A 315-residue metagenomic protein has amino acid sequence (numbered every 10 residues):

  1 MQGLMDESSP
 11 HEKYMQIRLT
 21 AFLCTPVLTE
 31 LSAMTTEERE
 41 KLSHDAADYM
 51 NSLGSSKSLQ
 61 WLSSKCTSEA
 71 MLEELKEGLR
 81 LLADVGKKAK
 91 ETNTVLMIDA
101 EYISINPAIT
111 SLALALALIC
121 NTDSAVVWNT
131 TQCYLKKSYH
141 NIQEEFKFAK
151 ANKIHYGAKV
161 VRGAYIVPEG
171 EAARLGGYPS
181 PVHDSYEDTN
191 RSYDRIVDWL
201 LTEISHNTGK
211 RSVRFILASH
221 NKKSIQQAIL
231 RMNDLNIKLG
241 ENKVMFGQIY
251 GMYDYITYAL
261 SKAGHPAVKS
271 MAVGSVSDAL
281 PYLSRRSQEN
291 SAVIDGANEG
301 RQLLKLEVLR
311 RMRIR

Functional and structural regions predicted by a protein language model:
M1-R315: Positively charged, amphipathic and often flexible ligand-engagement surfaces
